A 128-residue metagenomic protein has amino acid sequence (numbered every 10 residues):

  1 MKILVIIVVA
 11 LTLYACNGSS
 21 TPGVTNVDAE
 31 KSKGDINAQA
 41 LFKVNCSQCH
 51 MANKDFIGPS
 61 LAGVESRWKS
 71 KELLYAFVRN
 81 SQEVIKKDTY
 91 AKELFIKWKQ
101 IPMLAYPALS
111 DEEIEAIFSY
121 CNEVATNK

Functional and structural regions predicted by a protein language model:
M1-L4: Positively charged n-region of N-terminal signal peptides that target proteins for export
T12-A15: C-terminal motif of bacterial Sec signal peptides marking the signal peptidase cleavage site
N17-L41: Electrostatic cytochrome c docking/interface patches
A38, F42-A52, L74, I117-C121: The canonical Cys-X-X-Cys-His
Q39, M51-N80: Gly/Gly-Pro-rich "capping" loops immediately C-terminal to redox-active cysteine motifs in periplasmic/lumenal
S47, K54, S66, R79-E83 (+1 more regions): Sec-exported extracytoplasmic/periplasmic mature domains
I57-V64, S81-E113: Axial heme c-ligation environment in periplasmic c-type cytochrome domains
E72-F77, K99-K128: C-terminal capping alpha-helices of c-type cytochrome domains
